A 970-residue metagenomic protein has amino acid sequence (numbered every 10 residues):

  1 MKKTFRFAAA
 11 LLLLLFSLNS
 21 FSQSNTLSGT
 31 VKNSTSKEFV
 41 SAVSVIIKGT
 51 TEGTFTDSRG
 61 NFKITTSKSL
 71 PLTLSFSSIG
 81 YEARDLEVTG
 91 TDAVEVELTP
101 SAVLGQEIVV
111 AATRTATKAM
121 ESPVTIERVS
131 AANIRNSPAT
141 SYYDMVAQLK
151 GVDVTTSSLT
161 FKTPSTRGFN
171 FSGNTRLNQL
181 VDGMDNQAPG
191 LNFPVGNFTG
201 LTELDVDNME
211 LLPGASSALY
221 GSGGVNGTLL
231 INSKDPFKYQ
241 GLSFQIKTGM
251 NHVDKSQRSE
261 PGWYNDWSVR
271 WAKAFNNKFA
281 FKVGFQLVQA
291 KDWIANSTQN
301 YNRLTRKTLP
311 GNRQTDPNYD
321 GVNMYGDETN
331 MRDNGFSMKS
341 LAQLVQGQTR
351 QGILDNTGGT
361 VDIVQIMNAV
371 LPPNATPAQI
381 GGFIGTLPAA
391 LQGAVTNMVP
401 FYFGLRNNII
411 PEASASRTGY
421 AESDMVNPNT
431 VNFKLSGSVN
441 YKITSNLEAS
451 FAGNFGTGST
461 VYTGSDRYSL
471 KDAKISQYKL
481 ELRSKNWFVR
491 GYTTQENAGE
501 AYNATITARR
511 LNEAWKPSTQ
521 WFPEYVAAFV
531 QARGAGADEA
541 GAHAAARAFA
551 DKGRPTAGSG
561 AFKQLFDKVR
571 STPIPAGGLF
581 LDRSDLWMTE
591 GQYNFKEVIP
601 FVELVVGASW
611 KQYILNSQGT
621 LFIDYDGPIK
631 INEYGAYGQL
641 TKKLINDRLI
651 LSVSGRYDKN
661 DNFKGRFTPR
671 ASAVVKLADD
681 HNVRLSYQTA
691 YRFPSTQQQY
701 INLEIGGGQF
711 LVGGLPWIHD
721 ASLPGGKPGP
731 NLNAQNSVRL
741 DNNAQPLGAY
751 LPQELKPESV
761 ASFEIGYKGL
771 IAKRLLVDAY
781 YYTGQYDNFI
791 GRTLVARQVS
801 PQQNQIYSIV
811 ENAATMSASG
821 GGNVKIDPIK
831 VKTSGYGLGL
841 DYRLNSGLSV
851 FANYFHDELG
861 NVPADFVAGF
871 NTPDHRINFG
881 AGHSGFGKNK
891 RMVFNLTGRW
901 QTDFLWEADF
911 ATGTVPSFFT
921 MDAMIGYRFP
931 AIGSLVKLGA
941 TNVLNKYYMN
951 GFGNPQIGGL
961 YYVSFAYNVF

Functional and structural regions predicted by a protein language model:
A8, A272-K278, G284-A290, T430 (+7 more regions): Conserved C-terminal beta-signal and adjacent last beta-strands/turns of outer-membrane beta-barrel proteins
T30-S36, V43-K48, T73-Y81, T89-R135: Short, acidic, small-residue-rich periplasmic hinge/interaction motif at the N-terminus of Gram-negative outer-membrane
F62-T65, D185-P213: Short acidic/polar hinge/loop motifs at secondary-structure boundaries that mediate gating or recognition
A93-E97, Y142-M145, K162-G168, L177-L180 (+3 more regions): N-terminal periplasmic accessory domains that precede and gate Gram-negative outer-membrane beta-barrel machines
L204-D207, A218-L230, D235-R303, T430-F433 (+1 more regions): Outer-membrane beta-barrel translocator/receptor signature
K479-F663, D778: Face-selective signature of the C-terminal outer-membrane beta-barrel domain
K643, L776-L905, A966-N968: Gram-negative outer-membrane beta-barrel transporters
P716-A818: Membrane-embedded beta-barrel scaffold of Gram-negative outer-membrane proteins
